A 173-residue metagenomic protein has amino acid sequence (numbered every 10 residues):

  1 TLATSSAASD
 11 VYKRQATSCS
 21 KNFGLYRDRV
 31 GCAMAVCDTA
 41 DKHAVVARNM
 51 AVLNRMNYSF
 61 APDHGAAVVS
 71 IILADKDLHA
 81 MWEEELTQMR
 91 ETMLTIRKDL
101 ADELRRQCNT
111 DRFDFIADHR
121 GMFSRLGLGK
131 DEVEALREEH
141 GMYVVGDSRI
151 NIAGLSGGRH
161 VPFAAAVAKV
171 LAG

Functional and structural regions predicted by a protein language model:
T1-A8, Y12: Single conserved hydrophobic/aromatic residue that forms the stacking wall/gate of nucleotide- or nucleobase-binding
Q15-A16, V144: General beta-strand structural signal in soluble alpha/beta enzymes
A16-S18, N22-E84: Conserved core segment of the aminotransferase class I/II
N57, A61, Q88, T92 (+1 more regions): Catalytic cores of large soluble enzymes that bind and process phosphate-bearing ligands
D63, F115-D118, V144: A structural signal for short secondary-structure junctions
M81-E139: Conserved PLP-binding catalytic core of the aspartate aminotransferase-like
D102-R106, L128-G173: PLP-dependent enzyme catalytic core of the Aspartate aminotransferase-like
